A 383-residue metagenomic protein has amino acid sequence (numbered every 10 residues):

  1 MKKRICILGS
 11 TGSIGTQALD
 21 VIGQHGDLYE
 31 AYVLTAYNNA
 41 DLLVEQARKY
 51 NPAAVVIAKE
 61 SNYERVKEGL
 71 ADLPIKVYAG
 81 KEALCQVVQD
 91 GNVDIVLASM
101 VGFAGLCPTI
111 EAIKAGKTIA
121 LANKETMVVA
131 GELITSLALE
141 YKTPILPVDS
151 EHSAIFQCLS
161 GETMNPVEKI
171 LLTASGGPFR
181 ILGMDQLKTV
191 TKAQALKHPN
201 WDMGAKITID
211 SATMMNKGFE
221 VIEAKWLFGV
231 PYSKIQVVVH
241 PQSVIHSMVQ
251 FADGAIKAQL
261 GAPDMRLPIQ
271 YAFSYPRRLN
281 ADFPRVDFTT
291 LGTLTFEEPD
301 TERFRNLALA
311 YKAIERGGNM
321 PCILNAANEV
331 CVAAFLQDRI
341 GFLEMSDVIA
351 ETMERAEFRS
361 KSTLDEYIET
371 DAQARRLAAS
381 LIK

Functional and structural regions predicted by a protein language model:
M1-K383: Catalytic, metal-anchored helix/loop core of enzyme active sites in primary metabolism
